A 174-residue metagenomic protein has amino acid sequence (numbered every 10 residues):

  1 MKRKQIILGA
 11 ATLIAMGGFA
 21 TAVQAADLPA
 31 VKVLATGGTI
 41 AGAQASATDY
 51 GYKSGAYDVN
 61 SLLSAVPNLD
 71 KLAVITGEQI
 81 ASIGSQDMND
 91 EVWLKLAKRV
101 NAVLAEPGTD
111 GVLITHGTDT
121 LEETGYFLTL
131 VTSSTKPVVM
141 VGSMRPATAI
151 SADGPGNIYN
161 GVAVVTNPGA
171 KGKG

Functional and structural regions predicted by a protein language model:
M1-A25: Gram-negative bacterial Sec-dependent N-terminal signal peptides
F19, A25-G174: Active-site histidine-anchored catalytic micro-motif
